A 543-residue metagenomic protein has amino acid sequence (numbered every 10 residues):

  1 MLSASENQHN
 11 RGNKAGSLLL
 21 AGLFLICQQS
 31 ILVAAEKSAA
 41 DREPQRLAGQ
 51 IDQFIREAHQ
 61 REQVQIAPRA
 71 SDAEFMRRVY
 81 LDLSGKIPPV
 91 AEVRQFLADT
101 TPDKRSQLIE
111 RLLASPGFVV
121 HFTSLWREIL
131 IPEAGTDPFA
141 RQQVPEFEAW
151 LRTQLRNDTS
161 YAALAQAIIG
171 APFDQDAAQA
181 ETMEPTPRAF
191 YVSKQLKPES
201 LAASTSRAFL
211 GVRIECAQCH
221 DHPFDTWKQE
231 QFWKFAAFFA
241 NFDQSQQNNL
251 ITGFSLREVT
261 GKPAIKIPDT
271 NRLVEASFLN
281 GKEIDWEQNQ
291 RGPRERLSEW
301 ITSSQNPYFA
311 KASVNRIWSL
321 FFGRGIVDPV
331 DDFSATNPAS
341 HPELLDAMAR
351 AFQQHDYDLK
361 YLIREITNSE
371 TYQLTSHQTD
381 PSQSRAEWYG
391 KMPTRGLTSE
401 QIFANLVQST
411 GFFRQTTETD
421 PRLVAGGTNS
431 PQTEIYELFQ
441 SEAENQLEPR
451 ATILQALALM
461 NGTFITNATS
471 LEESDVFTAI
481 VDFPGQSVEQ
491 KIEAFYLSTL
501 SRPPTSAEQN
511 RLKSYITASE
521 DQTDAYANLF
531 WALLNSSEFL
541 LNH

Functional and structural regions predicted by a protein language model:
M1-K14: N-terminal secretory signal peptides that target proteins for export/translocation
S17-Q29: Bacterial N-terminal signal peptides
L32-A35: Boundary at the C-terminal end of the N-terminal hydrophobic targeting segment
K37-I265, D269-A276, N280, E295 (+5 more regions): Short, structured secondary-structure elements that scaffold catalytic or ligand/cofactor-binding regions
E287-R291: Extracellular beta-rich ligand/substrate-recognition surface
L297-W300: Short beta-strands within extracellular/lumenal beta-sheet-rich domains
F352-H355: Localized edge beta-strand/strand-to-loop motifs within extracellular or lumenal beta-rich domains
